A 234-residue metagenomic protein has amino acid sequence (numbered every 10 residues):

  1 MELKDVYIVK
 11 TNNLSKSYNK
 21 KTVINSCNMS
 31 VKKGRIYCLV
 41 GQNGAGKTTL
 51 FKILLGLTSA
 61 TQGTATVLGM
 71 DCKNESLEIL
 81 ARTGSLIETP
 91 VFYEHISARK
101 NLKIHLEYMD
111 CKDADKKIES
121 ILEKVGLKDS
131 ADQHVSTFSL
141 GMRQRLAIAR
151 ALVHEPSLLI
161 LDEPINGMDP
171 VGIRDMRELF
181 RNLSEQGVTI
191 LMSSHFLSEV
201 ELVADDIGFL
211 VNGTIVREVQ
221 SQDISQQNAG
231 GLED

Functional and structural regions predicted by a protein language model:
G63-N74, E78-I79: Conserved ABC transporter NBD signature motif
K103, E107-S130: Conserved ABC ATPase "signature" region
I148: Hydrophobic anchor residue at the start of the ABC signature
E155: Conserved catalytic motifs of ABC-family nucleotide-binding domains
L159-E163: Catalytic Walker B motif of ABC-type/P-loop ATPase nucleotide-binding domains
